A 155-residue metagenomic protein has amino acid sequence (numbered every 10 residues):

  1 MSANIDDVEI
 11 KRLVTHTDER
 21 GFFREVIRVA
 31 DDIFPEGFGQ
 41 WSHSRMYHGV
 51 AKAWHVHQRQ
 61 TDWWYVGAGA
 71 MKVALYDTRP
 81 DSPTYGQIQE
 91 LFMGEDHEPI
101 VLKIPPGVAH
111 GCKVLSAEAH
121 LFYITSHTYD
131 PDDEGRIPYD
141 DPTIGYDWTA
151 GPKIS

Functional and structural regions predicted by a protein language model:
M1-P99, A117-S155: Non-catalytic, conserved peripheral segments adjacent to functional cores
T78, V108-A109: Short beta-turn/strand-loop junction motif enriched in small, turn-promoting residues
L102, H110-L115: Short beta-strand His + acidic residue motifs that chelate non-heme Fe in jelly-roll/DSBH and cupin folds
